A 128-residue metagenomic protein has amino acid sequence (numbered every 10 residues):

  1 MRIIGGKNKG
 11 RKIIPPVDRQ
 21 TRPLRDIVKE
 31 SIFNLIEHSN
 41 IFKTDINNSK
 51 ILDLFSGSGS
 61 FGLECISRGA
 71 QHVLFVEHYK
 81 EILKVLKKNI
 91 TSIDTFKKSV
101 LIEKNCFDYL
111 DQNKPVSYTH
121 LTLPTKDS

Functional and structural regions predicted by a protein language model:
M1-K50: S-adenosyl-L-methionine
N48, V116-Y118: Local beta-strand N-terminus motif with an aromatic residue
F55-G59: Class I SAM-dependent methyltransferase "Motif I" SAM/SAH-binding loop
F61-A70: Conserved SAM-binding loop of SAM-dependent methyltransferases across substrates and taxa, primarily the Class I
H72-E77: Conserved SAM-binding motif I beta-strand of class I
L83-K84: Short alpha-helix immediately C-terminal to the canonical SAM-binding loop
K87-P115: S-adenosyl-L-methionine
T119-T125: Conserved small/polar residues in nucleotide/adenosyl-binding loops
